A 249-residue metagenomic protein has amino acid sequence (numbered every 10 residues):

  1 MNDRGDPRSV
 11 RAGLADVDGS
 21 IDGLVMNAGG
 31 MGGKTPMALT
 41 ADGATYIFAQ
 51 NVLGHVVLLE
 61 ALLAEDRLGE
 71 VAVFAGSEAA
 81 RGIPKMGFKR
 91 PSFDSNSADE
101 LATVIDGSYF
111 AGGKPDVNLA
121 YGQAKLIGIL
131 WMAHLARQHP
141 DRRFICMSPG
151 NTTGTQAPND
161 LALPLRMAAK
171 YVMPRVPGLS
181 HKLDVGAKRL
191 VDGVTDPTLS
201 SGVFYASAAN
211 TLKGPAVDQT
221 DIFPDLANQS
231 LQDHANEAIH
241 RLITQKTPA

Functional and structural regions predicted by a protein language model:
M1-T153, T244-P248: Rossmann-fold NAD(P)H-dependent dehydrogenase/reductase core
L53-V56, L126-L130, D184-K188, D233 (+1 more regions): A structural signal for well-ordered alpha-helical segments within the folded catalytic domains of diverse enzymes
G54-V57, A102-S108, P174-H181, A235-A238: Short C-terminal domain-edge/linker segments immediately following a structured domain
P84-F88, Q156-L161, A216-T220: Short aromatic-enriched loop/helix-cap "lid" or pocket-rim segments at secondary-structure transitions that line
F88-P91, N159-R166, A209-N210: Short, flexible, mixed-charge acidic loops at enzyme active sites
Y109-D116, N151-V185: Alpha-helical membrane-targeting segments
Y171-T220, Q229-S230, E237-Q245: C-terminal helical subdomain
